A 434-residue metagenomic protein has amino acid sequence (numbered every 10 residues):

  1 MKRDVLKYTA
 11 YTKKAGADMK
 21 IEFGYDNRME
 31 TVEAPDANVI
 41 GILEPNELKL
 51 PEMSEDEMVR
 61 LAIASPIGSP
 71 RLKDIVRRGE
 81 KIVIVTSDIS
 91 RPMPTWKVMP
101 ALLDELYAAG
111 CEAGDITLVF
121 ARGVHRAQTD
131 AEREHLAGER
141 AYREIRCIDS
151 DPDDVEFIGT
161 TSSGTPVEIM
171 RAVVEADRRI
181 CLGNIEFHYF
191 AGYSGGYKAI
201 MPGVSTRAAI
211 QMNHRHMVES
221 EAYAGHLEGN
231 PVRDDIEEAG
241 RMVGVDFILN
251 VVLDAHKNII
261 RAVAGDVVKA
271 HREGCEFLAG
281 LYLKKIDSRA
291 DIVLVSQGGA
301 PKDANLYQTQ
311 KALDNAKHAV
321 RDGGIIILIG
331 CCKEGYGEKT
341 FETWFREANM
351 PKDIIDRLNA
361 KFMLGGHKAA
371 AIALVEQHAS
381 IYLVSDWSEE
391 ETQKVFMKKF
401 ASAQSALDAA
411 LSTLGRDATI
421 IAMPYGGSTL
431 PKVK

Functional and structural regions predicted by a protein language model:
L6-I63: N-terminal amphipathic/basic leader segments beginning at the initiator methionine
M19, Y107, T309-Q310, D314-K434: C-terminal non-catalytic interaction/assembly regions of soluble proteins
I67-V83, A108-A113, K284-D291, A319-R321 (+1 more regions): Glycine-rich phosphate/diphosphate-binding loops that line cofactor/substrate pockets in enzymes
K81-P92, T117-G123, C181, L294-S296: Short glycine-rich or small-residue beta-strand-to-loop segments that form or flank ligand, phosphate, metal/Fe-S
E105, Y189-Q211, T309-K317: A short, gly/pro- and small-residue-rich
Q128-S194: An acidic, phosphate/nucleotide-engaging active-site surface
R215-D254, P351-W387: Polyanion-binding loop/helix "lid" in catalytic or ligand-binding cores
Y223-A300: Membrane-embedded hairpin module used as a gating/binding unit in multi-pass transport and secretion proteins
